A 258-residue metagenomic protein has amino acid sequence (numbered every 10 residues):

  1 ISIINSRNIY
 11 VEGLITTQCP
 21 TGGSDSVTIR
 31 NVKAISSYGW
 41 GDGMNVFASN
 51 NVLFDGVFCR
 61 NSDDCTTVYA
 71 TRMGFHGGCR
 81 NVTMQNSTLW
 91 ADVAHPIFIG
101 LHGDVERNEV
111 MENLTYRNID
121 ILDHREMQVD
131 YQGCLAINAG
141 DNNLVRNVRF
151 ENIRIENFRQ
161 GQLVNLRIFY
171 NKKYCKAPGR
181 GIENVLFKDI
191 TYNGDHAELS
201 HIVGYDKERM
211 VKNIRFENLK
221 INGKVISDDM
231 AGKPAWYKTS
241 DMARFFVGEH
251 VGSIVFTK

Functional and structural regions predicted by a protein language model:
I1-K258: Extracellular/periplasmic carbohydrate-active domains that bind, remodel, or depolymerize complex polysaccharides
